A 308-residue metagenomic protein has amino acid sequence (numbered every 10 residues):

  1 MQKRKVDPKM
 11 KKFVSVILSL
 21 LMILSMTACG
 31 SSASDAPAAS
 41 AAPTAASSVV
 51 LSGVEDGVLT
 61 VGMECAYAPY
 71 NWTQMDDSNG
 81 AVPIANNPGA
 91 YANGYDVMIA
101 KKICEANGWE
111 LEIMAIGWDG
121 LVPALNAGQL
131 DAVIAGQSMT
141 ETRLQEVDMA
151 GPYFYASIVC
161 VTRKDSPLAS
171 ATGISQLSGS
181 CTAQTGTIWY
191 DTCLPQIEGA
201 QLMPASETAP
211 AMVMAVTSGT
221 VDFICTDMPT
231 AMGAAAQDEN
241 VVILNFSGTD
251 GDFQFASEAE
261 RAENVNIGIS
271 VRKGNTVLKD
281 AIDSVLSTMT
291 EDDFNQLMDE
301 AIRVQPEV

Functional and structural regions predicted by a protein language model:
A28-A39: Bacterial lipoprotein signal-peptidase II cleavage site
A41, A45-G136: Extracytoplasmic small-molecule ligand-binding "clamshell" domains of the periplasmic binding protein/Venus flytrap
A41, D56, I188-E207, V277-V308: Ligand-binding clefts/hinges and TM-proximal coupling segments of bilobed small-molecule sensing domains
A68, G89-E105, Q137, A156-V213 (+1 more regions): Bilobed "Venus flytrap"/periplasmic-binding protein-like clamshell domains and structurally analogous long
K101, E105, E110-S175, T249-R261: Acidic, polar ligand-binding/catalytic clefts
W109-E110, N126-A135, G179-S180, T217-T230 (+1 more regions): Alpha-to-beta junction loops
F154-T162, Q237-D283, V304-V308: Periplasmic-binding protein-like
